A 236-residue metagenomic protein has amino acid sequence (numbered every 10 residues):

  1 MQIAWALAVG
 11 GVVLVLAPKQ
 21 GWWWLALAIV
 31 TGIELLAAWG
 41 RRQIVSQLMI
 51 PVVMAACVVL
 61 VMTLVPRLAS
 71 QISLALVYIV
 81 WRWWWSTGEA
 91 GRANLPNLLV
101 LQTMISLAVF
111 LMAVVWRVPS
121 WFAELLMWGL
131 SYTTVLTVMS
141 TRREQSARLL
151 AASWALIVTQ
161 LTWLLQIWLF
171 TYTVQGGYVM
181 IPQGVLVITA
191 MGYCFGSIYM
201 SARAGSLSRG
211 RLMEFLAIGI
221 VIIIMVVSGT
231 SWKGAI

Functional and structural regions predicted by a protein language model:
M1-G88, A204-I236: N-terminal topogenic module of multi-pass integral membrane proteins
I3, G40, I44, L48 (+8 more regions): Hydrophobic, aromatic-rich alpha-helical transmembrane segments and their membrane-interface anchor motifs
S46, L165-L169, Y199: C-terminal ends of transmembrane alpha-helices and the immediately adjacent extracellular/lumenal or cytosolic loop
T63-L64, A108-S120, T159-Q175, I222-I236: Hydrophobic alpha-helical transmembrane segments in multi-pass integral membrane proteins
A69-L76, W84-L164: Membrane-proximal helix-loop-helix units in multi-pass membrane proteins
W154-T159, V185-Y193, A217-I224: Hydrophobic membrane-spanning alpha-helices of multi-pass integral membrane proteins
I167-A190: Short alpha-helical packing/oligomerization segments
M191-A204: Transmembrane alpha-helical segments of integral membrane proteins
